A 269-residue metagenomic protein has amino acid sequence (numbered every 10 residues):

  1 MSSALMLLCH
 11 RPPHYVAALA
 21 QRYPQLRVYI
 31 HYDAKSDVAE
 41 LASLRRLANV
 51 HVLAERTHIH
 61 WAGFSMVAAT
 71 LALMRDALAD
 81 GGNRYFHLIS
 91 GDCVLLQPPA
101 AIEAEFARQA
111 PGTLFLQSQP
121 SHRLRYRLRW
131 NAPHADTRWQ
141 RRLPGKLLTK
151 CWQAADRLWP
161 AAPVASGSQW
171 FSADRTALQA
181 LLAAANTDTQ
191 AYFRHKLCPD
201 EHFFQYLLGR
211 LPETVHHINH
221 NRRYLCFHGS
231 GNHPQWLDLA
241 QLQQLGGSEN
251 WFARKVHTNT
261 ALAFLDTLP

Functional and structural regions predicted by a protein language model:
M1-P269: ER/Golgi luminal nucleotide-sugar-dependent glycosyltransferases, focusing on the catalytic module
